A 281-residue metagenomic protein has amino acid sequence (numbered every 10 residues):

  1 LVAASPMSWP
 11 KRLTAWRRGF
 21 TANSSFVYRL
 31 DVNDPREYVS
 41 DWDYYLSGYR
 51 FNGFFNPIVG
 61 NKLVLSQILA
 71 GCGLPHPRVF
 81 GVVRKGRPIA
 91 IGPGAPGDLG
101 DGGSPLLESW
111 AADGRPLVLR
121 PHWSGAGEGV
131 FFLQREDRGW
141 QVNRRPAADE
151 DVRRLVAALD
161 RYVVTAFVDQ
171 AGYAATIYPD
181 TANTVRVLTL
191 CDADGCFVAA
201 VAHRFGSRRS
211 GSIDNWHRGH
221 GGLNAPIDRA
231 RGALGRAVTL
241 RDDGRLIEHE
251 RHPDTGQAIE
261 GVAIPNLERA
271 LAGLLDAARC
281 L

Functional and structural regions predicted by a protein language model:
L1-I68, D98-D101, C191-A193, A272: ATP-binding N-terminal substructure of ATP-dependent carboxylate-amine bond-forming enzymes
A22-R29, L74-P93, G97-G100, C196-D214: An N-terminal domain-start capping segment
Y38-G53, R84-R87, I247-E260: A short, surface-exposed helix-loop junction/capping segment
I58-D180: Active-site nucleotide/adenylate-binding loops and adjacent lid/helix of ATP-dependent enzymes
D113-R115, E128, R144-T239: Phosphate-binding site of ATP-dependent enzymes
T176-A182, L190-V198, S207, E248-L281: ATP-dependent carboxylate activation and anion-phosphoryl transfer catalytic cores that bind Mg-ATP to form
G222, P226, V238-T239, D243-G244 (+2 more regions): Charged, low-complexity intrinsically disordered regions
A233-D254: A glycine-rich, aromatic-flanked flexible loop/lid motif
